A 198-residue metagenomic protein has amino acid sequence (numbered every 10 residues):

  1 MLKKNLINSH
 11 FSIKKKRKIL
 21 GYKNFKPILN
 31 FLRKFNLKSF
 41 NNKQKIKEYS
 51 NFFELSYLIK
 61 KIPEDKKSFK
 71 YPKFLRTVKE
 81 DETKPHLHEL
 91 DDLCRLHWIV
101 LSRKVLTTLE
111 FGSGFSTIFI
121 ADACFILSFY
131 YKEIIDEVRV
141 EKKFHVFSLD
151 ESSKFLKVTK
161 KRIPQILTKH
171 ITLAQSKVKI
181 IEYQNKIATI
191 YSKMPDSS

Functional and structural regions predicted by a protein language model:
M1-F74, K79, T83: Membrane-proximal basic amphipathic "stem/tether" segments
K70-R103, I118: Class I SAM-dependent methyltransferase Rossmann-like catalytic core, especially the SAM/SAH-binding loop
K79-P85, V146, Q175, I180: Surface-exposed cleft-lining segments at the edges of enzyme active sites
V105-G114: Conserved class I S-adenosyl-L-methionine
G114, D150-F155: Residues in the short beta-alpha loop(s) of Rossmann-like NAD(P)-binding domains
F115-K132: Conserved SAM-binding loop of SAM-dependent methyltransferases across substrates and taxa, primarily the Class I
Y131-V138, K142-D150: Conserved SAM-binding motif I beta-strand of class I
K154-S197: S-adenosyl-L-methionine
